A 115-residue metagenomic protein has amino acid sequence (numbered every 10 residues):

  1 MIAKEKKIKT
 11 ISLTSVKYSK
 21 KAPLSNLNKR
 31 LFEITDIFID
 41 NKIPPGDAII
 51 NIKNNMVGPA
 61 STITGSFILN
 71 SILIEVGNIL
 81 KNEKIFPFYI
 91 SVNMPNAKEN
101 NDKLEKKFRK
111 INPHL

Functional and structural regions predicted by a protein language model:
M1-L73: Glycine-rich phosphate-binding loops that contact phosphosugars or nucleotide phosphates
N78-L115: Active-site phosphate/pyrophosphate-binding segments
